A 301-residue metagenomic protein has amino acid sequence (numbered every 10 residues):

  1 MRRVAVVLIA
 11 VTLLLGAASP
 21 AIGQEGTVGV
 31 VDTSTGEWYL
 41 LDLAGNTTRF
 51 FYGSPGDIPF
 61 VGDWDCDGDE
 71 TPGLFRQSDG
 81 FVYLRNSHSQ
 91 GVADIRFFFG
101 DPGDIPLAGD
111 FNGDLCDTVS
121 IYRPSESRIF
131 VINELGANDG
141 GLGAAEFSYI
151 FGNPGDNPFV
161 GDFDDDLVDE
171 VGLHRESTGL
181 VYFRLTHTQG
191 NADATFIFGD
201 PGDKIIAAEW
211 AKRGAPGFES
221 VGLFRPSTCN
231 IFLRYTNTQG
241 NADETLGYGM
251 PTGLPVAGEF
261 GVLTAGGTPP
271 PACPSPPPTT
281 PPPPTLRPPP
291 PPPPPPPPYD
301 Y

Functional and structural regions predicted by a protein language model:
M1-V4: Positively charged n-region of N-terminal signal peptides that target proteins for export
V7-G16: Bacterial N-terminal signal peptides
L15-G23: C-terminal region of N-terminal signal peptides and the immediate post-cleavage residues of exported proteins
I22-P278, P282-P283, R287-Y301: Trp/Gly-enriched beta-strand/coil motifs that build multi-repeat beta-propeller-like domains and related W-rich binding
